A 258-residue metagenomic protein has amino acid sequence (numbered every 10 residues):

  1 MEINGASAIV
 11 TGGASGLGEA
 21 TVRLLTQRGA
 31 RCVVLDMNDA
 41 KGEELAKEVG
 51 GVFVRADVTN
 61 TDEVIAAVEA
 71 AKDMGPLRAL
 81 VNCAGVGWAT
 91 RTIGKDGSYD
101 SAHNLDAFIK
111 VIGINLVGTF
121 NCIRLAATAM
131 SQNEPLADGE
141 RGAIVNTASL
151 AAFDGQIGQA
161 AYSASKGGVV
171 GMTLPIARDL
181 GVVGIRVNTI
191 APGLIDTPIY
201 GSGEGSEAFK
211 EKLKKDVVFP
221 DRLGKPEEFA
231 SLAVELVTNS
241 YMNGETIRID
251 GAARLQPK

Functional and structural regions predicted by a protein language model:
E2-V33, I176: Canonical Rossmann dinucleotide-binding motif of NAD(H)/NADP(H)-dependent dehydrogenases/reductases, specifically
P76, G87-I109, T128, Q132-E140 (+2 more regions): Conserved mid-core segment of classical short-chain dehydrogenase/reductases
V86, Y99-I123, V145, V169: Catalytic Tyr-X3-Lys loop
D106, G113, E207-E228: Catalytic Tyr-x(3-8)-Lys segment
T128, A177-D179: Alpha-helical segment proximal to the catalytic Tyr-Lys
S149: Residue(s) in the substrate-gating loop at a strand-loop-helix junction that position the organic substrate next
G181, R186, M242-E245: Short, small/polar-rich loop/turn modules that mediate ligand/substrate recognition or access, typified
K225-I249, R254: C-terminal substrate-recognition "lid" of short-chain dehydrogenase/reductases
